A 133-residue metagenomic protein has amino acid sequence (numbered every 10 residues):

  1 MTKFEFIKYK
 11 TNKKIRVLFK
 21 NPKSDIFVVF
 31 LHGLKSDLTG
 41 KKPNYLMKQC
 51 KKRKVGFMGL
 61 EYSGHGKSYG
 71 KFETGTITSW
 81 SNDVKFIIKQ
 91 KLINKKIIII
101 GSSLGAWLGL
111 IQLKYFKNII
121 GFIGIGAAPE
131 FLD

Functional and structural regions predicted by a protein language model:
M1-K23: N-terminal cap/lid segment of alpha/beta-hydrolase-fold proteins
D25-G33: Short beta-strand element of the alpha/beta-hydrolase
K35-M47: The serine-hydrolase catalytic nucleophile loop
S36-D37, S63-S68, E130: Active-site loop signature of alpha/beta-hydrolase-fold enzymes
M47-Y69: Conserved alpha/beta-hydrolase
H65-K91: Catalytic nucleophile-loop/oxyanion-hole region of alpha/beta-hydrolase and closely related hydrolase-like folds
Q90, K95-D133: Primarily recognizes the serine-hydrolase "nucleophile elbow" in alpha/beta-hydrolase and SGNH/GDSL folds
